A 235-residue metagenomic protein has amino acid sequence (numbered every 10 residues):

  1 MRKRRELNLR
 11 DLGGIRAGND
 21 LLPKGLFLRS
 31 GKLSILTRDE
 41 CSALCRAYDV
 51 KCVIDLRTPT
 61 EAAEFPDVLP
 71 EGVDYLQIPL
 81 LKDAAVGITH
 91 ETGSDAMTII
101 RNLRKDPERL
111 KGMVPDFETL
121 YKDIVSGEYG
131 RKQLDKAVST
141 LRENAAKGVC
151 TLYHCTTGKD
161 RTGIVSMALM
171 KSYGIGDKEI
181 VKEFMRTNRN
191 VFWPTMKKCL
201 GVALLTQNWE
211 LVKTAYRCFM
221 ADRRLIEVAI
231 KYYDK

Functional and structural regions predicted by a protein language model:
M1-L152, I164-K235: Cys-dependent protein tyrosine phosphatase-like superfamily
T157, R161-T162: Ser/Thr-glycine-rich phosphate-binding loops at phosphate-binding pockets of nucleotides, nucleotide cofactors
